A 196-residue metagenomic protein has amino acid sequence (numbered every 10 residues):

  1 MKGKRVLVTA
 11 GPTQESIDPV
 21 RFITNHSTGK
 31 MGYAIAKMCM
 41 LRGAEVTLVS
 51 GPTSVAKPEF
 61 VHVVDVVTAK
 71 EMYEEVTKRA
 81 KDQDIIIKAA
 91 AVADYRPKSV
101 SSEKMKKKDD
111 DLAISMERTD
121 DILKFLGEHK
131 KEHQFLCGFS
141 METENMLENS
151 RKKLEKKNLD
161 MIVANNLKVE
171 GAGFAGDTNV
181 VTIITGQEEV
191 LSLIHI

Functional and structural regions predicted by a protein language model:
K2-K4, H133: Phosphate-coordination loops involved in phosphoryl transfer and adenosine-cofactor binding
K4-T68: Glycine-rich phosphate/diphosphate-binding loop of Rossmann-like nucleotide-binding domains
R5, D160-T185: Conserved phosphate-donor
T13-S16, E144, E188-V190: A short, flexible beta-alpha/helix-coil linker loop
D18-R21, N149, F174-A175: Short, glycine/acidic-enriched capping/hinge loops at junctions between secondary-structure elements
M40, E45-E170: Glycine-rich phosphate/dinucleotide-binding loop and adjoining beta-alpha-beta core of small-molecule
M146-L147, E170-G176, L191-S192: Short active-site-adjacent structural elements
I194-I196: Conserved small/polar residues in nucleotide/adenosyl-binding loops
